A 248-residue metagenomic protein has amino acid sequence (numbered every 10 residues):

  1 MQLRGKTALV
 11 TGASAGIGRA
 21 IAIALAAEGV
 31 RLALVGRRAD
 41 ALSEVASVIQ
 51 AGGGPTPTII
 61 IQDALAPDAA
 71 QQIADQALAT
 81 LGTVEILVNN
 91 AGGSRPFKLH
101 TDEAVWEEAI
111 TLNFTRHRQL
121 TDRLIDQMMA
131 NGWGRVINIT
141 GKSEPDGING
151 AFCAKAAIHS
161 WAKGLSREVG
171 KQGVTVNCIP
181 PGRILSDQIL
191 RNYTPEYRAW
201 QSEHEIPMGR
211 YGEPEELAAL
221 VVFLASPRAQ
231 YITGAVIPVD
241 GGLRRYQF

Functional and structural regions predicted by a protein language model:
R4, V222, T233-F248: Short C-terminal tail/terminal secondary-structure segment of NAD(P)H-dependent dehydrogenase/reductase domains
T7, S14-A15: Conserved glycine-rich cofactor-binding loop
G93-E107, G150, L190-T194: Conserved mid-core segment of classical short-chain dehydrogenase/reductases
D126, R167-K171, Q230: Alpha-helical segment proximal to the catalytic Tyr-Lys
R135-K171, R183-I184: Catalytic loop of short-chain dehydrogenase/reductase
K171, C178, R183-I206, E216 (+1 more regions): A glycine/serine/threonine-rich, flexible loop-to-helix segment that serves as the NAD(P) cofactor-binding "lid"
I206-L217, R228: A conserved structural motif in NAD(P)-dependent oxidoreductases
